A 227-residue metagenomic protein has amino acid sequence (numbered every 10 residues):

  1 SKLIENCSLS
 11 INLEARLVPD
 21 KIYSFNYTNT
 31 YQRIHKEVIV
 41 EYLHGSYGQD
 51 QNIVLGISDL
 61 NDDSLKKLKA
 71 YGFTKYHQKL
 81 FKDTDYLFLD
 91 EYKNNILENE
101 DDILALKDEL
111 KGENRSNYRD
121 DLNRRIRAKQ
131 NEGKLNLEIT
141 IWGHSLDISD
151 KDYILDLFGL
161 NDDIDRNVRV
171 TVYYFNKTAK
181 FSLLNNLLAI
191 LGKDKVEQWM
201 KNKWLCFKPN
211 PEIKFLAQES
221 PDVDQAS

Functional and structural regions predicted by a protein language model:
S1, N6-N12, S24, S46 (+11 more regions): Generic serine detector
S1-K107: Extended, H/D-rich, highly charged conserved domains that either
I4-S8, H35, Y47, N114 (+4 more regions): Generic secondary-structure transition motif, activating predominantly at the C-termini of alpha-helices
D20-N26, G72-I154, R169-N176: Glycine-rich anion-binding loop/nest that anchors nucleotide
F25-T28, E37, Y42, Y47 (+8 more regions): Generic detector of bulky aromatic hydrophobic side chains
G45-G48, G56, G72, G112 (+4 more regions): Residue-identity detector for glycine
L122-S227: SIR2/sirtuin-family catalytic core signature
